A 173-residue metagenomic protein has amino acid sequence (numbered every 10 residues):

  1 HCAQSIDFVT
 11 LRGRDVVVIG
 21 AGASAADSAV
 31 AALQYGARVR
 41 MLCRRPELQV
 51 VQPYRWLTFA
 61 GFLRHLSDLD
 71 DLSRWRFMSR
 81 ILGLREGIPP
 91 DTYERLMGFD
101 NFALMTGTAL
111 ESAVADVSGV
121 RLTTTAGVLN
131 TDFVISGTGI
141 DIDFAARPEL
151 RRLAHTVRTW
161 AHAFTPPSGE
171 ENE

Functional and structural regions predicted by a protein language model:
H1-E173: Flavin (primarily FAD) cofactor-binding/catalytic cores of flavoenzymes
